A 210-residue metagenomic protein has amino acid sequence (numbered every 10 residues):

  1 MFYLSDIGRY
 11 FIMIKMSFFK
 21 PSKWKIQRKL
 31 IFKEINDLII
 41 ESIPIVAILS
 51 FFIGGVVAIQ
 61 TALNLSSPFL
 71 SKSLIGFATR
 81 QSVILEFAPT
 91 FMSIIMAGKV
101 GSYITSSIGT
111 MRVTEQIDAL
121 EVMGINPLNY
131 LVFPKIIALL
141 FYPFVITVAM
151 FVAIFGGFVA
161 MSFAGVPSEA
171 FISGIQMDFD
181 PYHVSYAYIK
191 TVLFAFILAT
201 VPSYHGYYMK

Functional and structural regions predicted by a protein language model:
M1-I31, M209-K210: Short, membrane-interfacial amphipathic segments enriched in basic
K23-I48: Membrane-interface helix starts
F32-I40, G76, R80-A88, G101 (+3 more regions): Alpha-helical membrane-interface segments at transmembrane helix boundaries
I39, I43, A47, F87 (+2 more regions): Selective transmembrane-helix segments that form parts of the transport pathway or gating/packing helices in multipass
I39-F91, I95: Active-site cofactor/substrate anionic-group-binding motifs, chiefly glycine- and Lys/Arg-rich phosphate-binding loops
G55, S82-S107, P127, T147 (+5 more regions): Mid-bilayer segments of alpha-helical transmembrane spans in multi-pass integral membrane proteins that mediate
Q60-I84, F151-V192, F196, V201-K210: Membrane-interfacial helix-loop-helix connectors in multipass membrane proteins
G109-V132: Short cytoplasmic-facing helical segments at TM-TM junctions of multi-pass membrane proteins
